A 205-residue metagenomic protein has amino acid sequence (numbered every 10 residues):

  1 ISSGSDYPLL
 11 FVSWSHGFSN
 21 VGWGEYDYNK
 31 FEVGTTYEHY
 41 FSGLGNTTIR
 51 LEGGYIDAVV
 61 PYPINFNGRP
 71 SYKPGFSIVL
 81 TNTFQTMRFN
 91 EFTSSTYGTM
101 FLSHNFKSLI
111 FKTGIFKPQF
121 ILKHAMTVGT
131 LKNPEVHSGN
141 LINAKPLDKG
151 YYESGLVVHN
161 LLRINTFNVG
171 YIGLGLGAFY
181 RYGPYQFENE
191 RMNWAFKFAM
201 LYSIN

Functional and structural regions predicted by a protein language model:
I1-N205: Exposed, low-structure sequence patches enriched in small/polar residues
